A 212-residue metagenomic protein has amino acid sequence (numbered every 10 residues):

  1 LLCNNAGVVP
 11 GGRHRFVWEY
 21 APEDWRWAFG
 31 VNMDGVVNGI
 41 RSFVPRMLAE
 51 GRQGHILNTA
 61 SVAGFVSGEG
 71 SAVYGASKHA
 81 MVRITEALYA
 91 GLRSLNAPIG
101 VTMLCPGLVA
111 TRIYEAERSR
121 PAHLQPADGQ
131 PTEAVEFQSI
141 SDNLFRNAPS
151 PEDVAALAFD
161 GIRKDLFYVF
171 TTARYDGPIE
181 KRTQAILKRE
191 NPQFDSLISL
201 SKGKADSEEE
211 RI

Functional and structural regions predicted by a protein language model:
A6-R13: Conserved NAD(P)H cofactor-binding loop of Rossmann-fold oxidoreductase domains
R13-V17, A21-R26: Substrate-binding pocket helix/loop in short-chain dehydrogenase/reductase
I40, S77: Active-site helix of classical SDR
S42-R52: A short helix-coil junction within the Rossmann-fold of NAD(P)-dependent oxidoreductases
S61: Residue(s) in the substrate-gating loop at a strand-loop-helix junction that position the organic substrate next
V66-A72: Active-site loop immediately N-terminal to the catalytic Tyr-X3-Lys motif of short-chain dehydrogenase/reductase
G91-T172: SDR active-site lid
